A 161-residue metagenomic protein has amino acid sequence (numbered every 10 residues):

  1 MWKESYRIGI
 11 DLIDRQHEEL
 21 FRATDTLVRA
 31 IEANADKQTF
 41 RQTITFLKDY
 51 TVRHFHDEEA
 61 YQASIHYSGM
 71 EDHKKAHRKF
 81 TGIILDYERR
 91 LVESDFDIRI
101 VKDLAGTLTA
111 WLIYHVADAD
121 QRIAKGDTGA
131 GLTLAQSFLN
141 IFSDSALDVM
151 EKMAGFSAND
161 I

Functional and structural regions predicted by a protein language model:
M1-A117: Anionic, Ser/Thr-rich low-complexity intrinsically disordered regions
L112-T128: Short, contiguous alpha-helical
T128-I161: N-terminal auxiliary interaction/assembly segments of multi-subunit proteins
